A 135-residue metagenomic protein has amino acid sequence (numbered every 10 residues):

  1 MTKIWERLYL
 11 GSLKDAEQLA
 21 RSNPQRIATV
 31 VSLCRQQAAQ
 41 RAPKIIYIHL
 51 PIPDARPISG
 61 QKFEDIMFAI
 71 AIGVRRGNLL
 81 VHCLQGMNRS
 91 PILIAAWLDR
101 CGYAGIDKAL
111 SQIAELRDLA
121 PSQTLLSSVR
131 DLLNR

Functional and structural regions predicted by a protein language model:
M1-N78, D99-L133: Cysteine-based protein phosphatase catalytic domain of the PTP/DSP
G77-A95: A phosphate-binding catalytic loop at a beta-strand-loop-alpha-helix junction that coordinates phosphoryl groups
G86-R89, R130-R135: A short, terminal or domain-edge coil/loop segment
